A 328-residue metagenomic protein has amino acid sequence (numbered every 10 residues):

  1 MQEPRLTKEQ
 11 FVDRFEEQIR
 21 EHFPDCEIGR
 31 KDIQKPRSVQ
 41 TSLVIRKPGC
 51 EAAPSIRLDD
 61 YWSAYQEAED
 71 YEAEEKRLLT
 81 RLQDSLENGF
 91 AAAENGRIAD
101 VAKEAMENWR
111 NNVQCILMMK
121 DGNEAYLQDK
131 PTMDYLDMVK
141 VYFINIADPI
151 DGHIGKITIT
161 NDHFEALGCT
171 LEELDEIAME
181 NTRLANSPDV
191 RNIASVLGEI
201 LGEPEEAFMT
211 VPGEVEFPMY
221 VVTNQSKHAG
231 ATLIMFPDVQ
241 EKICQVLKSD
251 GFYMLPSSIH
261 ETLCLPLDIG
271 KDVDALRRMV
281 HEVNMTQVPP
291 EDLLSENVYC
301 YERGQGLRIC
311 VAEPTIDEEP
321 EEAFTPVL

Functional and structural regions predicted by a protein language model:
M1-L43: N-terminal alpha-helical "arm" segments
E27-R30, D250-M254: A short linear hydrophobic-aromatic micro-motif
G29-T223: Charged, alpha-helical interface segments at or near domain boundaries
P36-Q40, P256-E261: Short Gly/Ser/Thr- and Asp/Glu-enriched loop/turn motifs at secondary-structure junctions
A231-V246: Short amphipathic alpha-helix segments
S257-S295: C-terminal structured domain segments
H281-E318: TerminUS-proximal long segments
E318-L328: Non-Sec secretion/translocation targeting segments of pathogen effectors
